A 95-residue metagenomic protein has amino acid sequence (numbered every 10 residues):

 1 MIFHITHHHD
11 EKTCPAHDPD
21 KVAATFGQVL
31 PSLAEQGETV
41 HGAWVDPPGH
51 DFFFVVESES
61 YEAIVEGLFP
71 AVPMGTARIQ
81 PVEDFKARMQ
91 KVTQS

Functional and structural regions predicted by a protein language model:
M1-E35, T39-H50, D84-S95: Short S/T/G/P-rich N-terminal loop/turn motif that feeds into the first structured element of a domain
H8, V55-E57: Short hydrophobic/aromatic beta-strand micro-patches that form the beta-sheet surface supporting nucleotide- or nucleic
Q28, E57-Q90: An amphipathic, aromatic/His-enriched active-site/gating alpha helix that lines ligand/cofactor pockets
